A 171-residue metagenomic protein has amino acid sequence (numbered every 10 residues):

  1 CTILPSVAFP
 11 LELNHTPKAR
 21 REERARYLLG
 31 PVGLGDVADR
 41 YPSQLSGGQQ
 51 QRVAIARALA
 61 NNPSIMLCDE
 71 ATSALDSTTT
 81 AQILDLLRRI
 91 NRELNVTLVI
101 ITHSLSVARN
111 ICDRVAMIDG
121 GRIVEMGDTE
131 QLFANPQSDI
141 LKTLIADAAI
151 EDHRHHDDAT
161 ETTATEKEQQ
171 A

Functional and structural regions predicted by a protein language model:
Y41-L45, Q49: Conserved ABC ATPase signature
N62: Conserved catalytic motifs of ABC-family nucleotide-binding domains
M66-D69: Catalytic Walker B motif of ABC-type/P-loop ATPase nucleotide-binding domains
A108-N110: A short, surface-exposed alpha-helical micro-motif characterized by mixed small hydrophobic and charged/polar residues
M126-G127: ABC ATPase "signature
A134-A171: C-terminal boundary and immediately downstream tail of ABC-type ATPase nucleotide-binding domains
